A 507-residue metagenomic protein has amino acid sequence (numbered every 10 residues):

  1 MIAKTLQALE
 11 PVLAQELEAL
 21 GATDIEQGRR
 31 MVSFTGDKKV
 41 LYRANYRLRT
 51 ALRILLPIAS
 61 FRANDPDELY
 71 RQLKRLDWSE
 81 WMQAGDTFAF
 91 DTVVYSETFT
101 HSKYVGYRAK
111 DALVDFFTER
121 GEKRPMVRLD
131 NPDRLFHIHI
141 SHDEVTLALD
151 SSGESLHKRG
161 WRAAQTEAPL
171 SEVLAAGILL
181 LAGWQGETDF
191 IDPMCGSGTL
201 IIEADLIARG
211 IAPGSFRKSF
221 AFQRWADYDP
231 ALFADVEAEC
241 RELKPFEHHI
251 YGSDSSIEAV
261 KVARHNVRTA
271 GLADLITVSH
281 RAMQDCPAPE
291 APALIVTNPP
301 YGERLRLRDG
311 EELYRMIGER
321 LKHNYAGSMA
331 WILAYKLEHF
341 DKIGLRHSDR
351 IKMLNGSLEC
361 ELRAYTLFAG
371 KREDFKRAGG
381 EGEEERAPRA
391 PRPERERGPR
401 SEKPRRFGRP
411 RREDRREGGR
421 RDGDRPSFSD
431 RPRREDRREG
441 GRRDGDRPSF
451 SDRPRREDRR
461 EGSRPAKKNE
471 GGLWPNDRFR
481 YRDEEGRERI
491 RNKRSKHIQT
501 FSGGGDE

Functional and structural regions predicted by a protein language model:
M1-K4, A8, S253, I257-A259 (+1 more regions): Conserved Class I SAM-dependent methyltransferase catalytic core
M1-P132, D506: Non-catalytic nucleic-acid substrate-recognition regions in nucleic-acid-modifying enzymes
K39-Y46, E154-H157, K371-R372: Short, charged/polar, Gly/Pro-enriched secondary-structure boundary elements
V93, T118, H139-L181: Class I S-adenosyl-L-methionine
Y95-T98, S155, P300-R304: A short, flexible beta-alpha/helix-coil linker loop
L170-A288, E303, E311-L313: Conserved S-adenosyl-L-methionine
I295-V296: Hydrophobic beta-strand segment of the Class I
H323, S357, A364-E507: Basic Arg/Gly/Lys-rich low-complexity intrinsically disordered segments
